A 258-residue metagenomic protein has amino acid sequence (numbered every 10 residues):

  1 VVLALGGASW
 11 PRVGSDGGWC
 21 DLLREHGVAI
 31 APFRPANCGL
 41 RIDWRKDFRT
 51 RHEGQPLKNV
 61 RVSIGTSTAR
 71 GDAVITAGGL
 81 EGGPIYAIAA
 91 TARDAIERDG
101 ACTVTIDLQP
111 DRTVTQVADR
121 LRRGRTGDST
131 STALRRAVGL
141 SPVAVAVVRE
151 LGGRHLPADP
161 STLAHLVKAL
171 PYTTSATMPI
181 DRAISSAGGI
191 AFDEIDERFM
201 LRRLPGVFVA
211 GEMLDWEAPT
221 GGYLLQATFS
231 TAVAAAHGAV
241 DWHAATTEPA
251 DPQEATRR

Functional and structural regions predicted by a protein language model:
V1-R12, L23-R24, A73-G78, V207-V209 (+1 more regions): Short hydrophobic core segments
G7-H26, L201, D215-T246: A conserved FAD-binding loop/helix module that cradles the flavin
A8-P11, G82, A92, R198-F199: Glycine-rich nucleotide phosphate-binding loop and flanking beta-alpha elements of Rossmann-like dinucleotide-binding
R24-A29, S67, K168-T173, D241-A244: Generic secondary-structure signature for well-ordered alpha-helical cores
V28-R34, C38-A158: An anion/pyrophosphate-binding glycine-rich loop and adjacent beta-alpha core in soluble alpha-beta enzymes
S67, G82-G83, R98, D111-T113 (+5 more regions): Catalytic, metal-anchored helix/loop core of enzyme active sites in primary metabolism
A101-D128, T174-A176, H237-R258: Active-site-proximal substrate-binding core of FAD-dependent oxidoreductases
A144-E217: A glycine-rich dinucleotide-binding beta-alpha-beta segment and adjacent secondary-structure elements that constitute
